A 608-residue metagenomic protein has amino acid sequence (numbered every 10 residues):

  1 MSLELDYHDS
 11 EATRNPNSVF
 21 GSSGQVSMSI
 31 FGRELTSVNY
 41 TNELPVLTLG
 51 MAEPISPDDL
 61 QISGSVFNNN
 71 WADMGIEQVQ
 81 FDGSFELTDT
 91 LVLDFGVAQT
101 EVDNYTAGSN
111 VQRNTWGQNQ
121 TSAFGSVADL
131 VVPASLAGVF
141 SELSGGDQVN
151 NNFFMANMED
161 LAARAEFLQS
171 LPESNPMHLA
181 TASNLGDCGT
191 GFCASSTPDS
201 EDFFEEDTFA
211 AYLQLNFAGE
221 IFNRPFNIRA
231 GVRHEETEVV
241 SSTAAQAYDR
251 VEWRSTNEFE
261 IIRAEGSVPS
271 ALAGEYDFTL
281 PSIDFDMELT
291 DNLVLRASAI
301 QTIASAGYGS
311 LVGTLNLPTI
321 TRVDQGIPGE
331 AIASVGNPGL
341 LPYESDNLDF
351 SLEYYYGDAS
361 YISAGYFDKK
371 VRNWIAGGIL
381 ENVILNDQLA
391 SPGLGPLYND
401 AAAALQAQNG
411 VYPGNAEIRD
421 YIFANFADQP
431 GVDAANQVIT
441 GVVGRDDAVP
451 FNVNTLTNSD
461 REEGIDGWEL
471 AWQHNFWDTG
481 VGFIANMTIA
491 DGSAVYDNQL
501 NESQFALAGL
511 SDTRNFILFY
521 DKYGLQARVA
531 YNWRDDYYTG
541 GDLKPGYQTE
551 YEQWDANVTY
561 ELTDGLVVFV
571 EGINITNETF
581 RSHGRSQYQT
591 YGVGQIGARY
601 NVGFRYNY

Functional and structural regions predicted by a protein language model:
M1, D89-L93, R224-I228, D291-L293 (+7 more regions): Outer-envelope beta-barrel architecture signal
M1-S18, S56-V111, F140-E173, T181-N227 (+6 more regions): Outer-membrane beta-barrel transmembrane strands
S18-M28, N70, N110-Q120, T243-R254 (+5 more regions): Flexible, surface-exposed loop regions and adjacent strand-edge segments of Gram-negative outer-membrane beta-barrel
S29-I62, Q120-P198, N257-V268, Q325-V335 (+1 more regions): Flexible glycine-rich, low-complexity coil/linker segments exposed to the extracellular/periplasmic environment
S65-N70, D82, S196-D202, E265-L272 (+7 more regions): Extracellular loop and loop/strand-boundary signature of outer-membrane beta-barrel proteins
G117, V371-R372, N532-G540, T559-Y608: C-terminal beta-signal and adjacent terminal beta-strands/loops of Gram-negative outer-membrane beta-barrel proteins
I303-G365, K369-V371, P392-Q406, L456-G467 (+3 more regions): Outer-membrane beta-barrel signature, preferentially recognizing the C-terminal barrel domain of Gram-negative
D368-V371, I375-L380, N386-G541, T576: Gram-negative outer-membrane beta-barrel transporters
